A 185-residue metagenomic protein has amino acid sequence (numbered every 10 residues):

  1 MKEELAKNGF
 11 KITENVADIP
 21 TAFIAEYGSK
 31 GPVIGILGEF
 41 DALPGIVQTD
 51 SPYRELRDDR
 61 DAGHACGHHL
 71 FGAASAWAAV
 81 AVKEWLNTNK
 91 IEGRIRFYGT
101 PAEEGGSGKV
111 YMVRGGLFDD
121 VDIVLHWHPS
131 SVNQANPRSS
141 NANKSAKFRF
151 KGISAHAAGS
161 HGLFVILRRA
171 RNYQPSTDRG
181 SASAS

Functional and structural regions predicted by a protein language model:
M1-H64, H69, A73-G93: Acidic/His- and Gly-rich active-site-bordering loop/insert found across diverse amide/peptide-bond hydrolases
T21, L43, R54-G63, H69-L70 (+1 more regions): Histidine/acidic-residue-rich, glycine-tolerant segments that coordinate divalent metal ions
